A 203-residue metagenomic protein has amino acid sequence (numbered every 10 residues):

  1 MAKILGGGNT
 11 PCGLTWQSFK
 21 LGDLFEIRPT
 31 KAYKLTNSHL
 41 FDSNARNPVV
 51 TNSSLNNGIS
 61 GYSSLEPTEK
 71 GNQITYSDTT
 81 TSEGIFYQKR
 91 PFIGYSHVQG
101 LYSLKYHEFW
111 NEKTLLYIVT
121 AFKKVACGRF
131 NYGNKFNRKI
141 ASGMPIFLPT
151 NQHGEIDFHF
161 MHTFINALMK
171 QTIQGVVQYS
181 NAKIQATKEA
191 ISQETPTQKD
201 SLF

Functional and structural regions predicted by a protein language model:
M1-L35, L40-L55, N151-F203: Non-catalytic DNA-recognition/assembly elements of restriction-modification systems
F25-P145: DNA target-recognition domains and sequence-specific DNA-contacting regions of bacterial/archaeal
F147-P149: A short, hydrophobic, proline-anchored segment that marks a local hinge/packing element in signaling and regulatory
